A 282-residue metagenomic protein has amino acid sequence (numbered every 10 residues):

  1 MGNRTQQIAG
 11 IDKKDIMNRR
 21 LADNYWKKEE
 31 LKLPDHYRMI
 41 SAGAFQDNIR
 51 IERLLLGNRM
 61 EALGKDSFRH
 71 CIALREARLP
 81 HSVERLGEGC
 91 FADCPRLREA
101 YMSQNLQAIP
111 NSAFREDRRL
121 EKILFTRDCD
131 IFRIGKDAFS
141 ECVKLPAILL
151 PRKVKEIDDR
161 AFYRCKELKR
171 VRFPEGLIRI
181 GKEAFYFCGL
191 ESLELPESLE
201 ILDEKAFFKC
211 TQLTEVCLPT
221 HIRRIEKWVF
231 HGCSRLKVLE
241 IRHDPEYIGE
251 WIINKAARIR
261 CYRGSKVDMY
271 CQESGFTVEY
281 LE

Functional and structural regions predicted by a protein language model:
M1-D15, N24-M39, I49-A62, I72-R85 (+9 more regions): Structural signature of tandem-repeat unit edges
N18: Eukaryotic intrinsically disordered and solvent-exposed regulatory patches
L21, A42-A44, G64-S67, G87-C90 (+6 more regions): Consensus positions within tandem repeat domains that build extended binding/scaffold surfaces
A92, F114-R115, A138-S140, Y163 (+4 more regions): A structural signal for leucine-rich repeat
